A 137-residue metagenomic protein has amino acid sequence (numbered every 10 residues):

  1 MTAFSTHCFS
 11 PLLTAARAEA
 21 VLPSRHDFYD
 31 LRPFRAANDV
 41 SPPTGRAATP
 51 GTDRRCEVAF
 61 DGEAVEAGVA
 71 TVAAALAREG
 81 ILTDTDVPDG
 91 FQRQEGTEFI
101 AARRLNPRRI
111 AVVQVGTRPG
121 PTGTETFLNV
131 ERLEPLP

Functional and structural regions predicted by a protein language model:
M1-A3, A73, V130-E134: Short N-terminal helix-initiation segments at or just after the protein's N-terminus
M1-T52: N-terminal leader/targeting segments
L12, A59-F60, V115: Extracellular/secretory pathway and lumenal proteins
R25-H26, L31, E57, P88 (+2 more regions): Generic intrinsically disordered, low-complexity segments enriched for polar/acidic and small residues
Y29, D39, A47-D53, F60 (+1 more regions): Exposed acidic/polar residues on beta-strands and adjacent loops within beta-sheet cores, strongest in beta-propeller
V40-A101: Long, charged/polar, surface-exposed segments that mediate recognition or autoinhibition
R78-P137: A charged, solvent-exposed segment within the mature domains of Sec-exported extracytoplasmic proteins
